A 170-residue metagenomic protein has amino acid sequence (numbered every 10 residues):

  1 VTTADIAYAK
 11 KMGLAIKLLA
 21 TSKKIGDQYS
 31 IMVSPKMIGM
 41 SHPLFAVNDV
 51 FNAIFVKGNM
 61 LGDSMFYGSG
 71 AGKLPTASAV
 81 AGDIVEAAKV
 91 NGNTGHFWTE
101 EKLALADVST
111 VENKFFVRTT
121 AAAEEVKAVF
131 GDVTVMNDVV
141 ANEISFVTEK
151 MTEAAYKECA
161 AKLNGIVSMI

Functional and structural regions predicted by a protein language model:
V1-A46, F51-A53, G72: Substrate-binding/catalytic subdomain of NAD(P)-dependent oxidoreductase enzymes
T21, P35-M37, G58-M60, G68-S69 (+2 more regions): Fold-independent oxyanion-binding glycine-rich loops and adjacent beta-strand/coil segments at enzyme active sites
D27-P35, A46, D63-Y67, N164-M169: Short, well-ordered strand-loop elements centered on a beta-strand within folded domains, enriched for acidic residues
Q28-S30, F51-A53, L61, E112-F116 (+1 more regions): Active-site lining segments that contact anionic ligands and/or coordinate catalytic metals
S34-N59, G70-L74, F130-A141, T148-K150: Low-complexity, glycine/alanine/valine/leucine- and proline-rich hydrophobic stretches
I38, L61-D63, E124, E153: Generic "edge-of-domain/loop-turn" microfeature
P43-T99, L105-T110: ATP-dependent carboxylate/acyl-activation modules
G82-I170: A conserved regulatory-domain signal marking ACT and ACT-like small-molecule sensing domains and adjacent regulatory
